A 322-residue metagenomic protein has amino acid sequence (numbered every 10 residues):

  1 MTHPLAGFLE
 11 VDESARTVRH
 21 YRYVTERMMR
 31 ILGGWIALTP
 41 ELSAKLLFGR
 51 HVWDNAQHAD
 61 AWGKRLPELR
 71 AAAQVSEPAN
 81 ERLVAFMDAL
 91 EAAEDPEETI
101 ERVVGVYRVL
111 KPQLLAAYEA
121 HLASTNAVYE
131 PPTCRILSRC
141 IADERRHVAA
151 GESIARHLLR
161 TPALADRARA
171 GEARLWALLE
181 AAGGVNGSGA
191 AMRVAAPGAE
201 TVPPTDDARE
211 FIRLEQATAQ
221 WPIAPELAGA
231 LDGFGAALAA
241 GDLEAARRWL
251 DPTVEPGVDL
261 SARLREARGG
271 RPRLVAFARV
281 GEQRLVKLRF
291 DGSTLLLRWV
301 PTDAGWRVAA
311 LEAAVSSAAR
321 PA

Functional and structural regions predicted by a protein language model:
T2-R19, P78-L110, L178, A182: Acidic/His metal-coordination segments adjacent to aromatic residues that form catalytic metal sites in metalloenzymes
R27-R50, A116-T133: Helix-loop segments that flank and shape redox-cofactor active sites
S43, Y129-P132, F234, L238-A246: Short helix-adjacent coil turns
L46-M87: Conserved alpha-helical segments that form or flank metal/cofactor-binding pockets of metalloenzymes
E119-L164: A contiguous pocket-lining binding segment that forms or flanks enzyme active sites
A163-Q220: Extended, helix-rich structural scaffolds rather than catalytic motifs
A208-A240, R248: Short, low-complexity N-terminal intrinsically disordered segments enriched in polar/charged residues
V258-T302, V308-R320: Surface-exposed, charged secondary-structure patches
